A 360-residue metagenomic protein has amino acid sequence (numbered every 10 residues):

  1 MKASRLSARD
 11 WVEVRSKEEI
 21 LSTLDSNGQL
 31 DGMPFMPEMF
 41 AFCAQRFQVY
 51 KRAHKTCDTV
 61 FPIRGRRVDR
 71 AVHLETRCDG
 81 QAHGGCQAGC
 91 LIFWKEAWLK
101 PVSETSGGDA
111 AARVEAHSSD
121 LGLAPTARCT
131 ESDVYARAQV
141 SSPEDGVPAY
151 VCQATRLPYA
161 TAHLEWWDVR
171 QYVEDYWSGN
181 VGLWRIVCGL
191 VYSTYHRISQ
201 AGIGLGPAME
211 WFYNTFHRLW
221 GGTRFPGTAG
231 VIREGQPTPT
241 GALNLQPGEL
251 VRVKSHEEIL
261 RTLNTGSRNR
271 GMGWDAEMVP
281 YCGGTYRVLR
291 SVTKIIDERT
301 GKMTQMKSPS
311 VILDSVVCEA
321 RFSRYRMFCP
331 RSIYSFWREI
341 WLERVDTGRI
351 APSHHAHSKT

Functional and structural regions predicted by a protein language model:
M1-A8, E18-S119, R128, A136-H217 (+2 more regions): Basic/aromatic-rich interaction segments and small domains that mediate binding to polyanionic partners
D10-V14, V251: Generic structural signal for buried aliphatic residues
